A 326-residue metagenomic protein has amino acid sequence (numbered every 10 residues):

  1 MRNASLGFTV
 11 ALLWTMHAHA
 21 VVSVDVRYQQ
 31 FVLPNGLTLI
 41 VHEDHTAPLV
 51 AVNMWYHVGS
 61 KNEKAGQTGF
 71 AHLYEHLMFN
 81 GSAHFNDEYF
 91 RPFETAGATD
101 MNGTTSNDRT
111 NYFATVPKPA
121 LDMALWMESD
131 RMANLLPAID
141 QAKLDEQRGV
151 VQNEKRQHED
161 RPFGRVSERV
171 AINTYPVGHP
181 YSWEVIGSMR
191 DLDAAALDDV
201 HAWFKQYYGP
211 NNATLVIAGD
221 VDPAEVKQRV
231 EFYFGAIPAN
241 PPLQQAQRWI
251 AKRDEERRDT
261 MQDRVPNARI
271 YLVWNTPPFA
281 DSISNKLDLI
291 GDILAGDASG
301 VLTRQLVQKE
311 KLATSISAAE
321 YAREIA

Functional and structural regions predicted by a protein language model:
S5-H17: Bacterial N-terminal signal peptides
H19-S60, H84-A120, Q157-N212, A236-D281 (+1 more regions): Non-catalytic beta-strand/loop surface segments
G59-Q67: Short pre-active-site segment immediately N-terminal to the catalytic Zn-binding motif
T68-S82: Active-site SXXK
Y74, G209-T214, N285-K286: Short, surface-exposed connector motifs at secondary-structure boundaries
N80-G81, A133-A142: Short, polar/flexible loop-turn hinges at active-site or ligand-entry regions and domain interfaces
T105-T110, A124-S129, A142-D145, Q152-E154 (+1 more regions): Divalent-metal coordination cores built from histidine and acidic residues
Q141, R148, F163, H201-Y233 (+1 more regions): Non-catalytic, conformational "gating/processing" segments within enzyme and secreted inhibitor domains
